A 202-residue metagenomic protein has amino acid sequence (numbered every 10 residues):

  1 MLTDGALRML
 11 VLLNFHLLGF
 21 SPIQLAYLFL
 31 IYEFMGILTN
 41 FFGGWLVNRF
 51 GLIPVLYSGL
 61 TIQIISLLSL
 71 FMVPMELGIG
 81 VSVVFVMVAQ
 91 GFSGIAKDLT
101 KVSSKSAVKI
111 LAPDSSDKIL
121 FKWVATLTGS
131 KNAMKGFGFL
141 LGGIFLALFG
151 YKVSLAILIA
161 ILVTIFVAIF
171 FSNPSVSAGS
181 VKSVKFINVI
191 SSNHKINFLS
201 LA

Functional and structural regions predicted by a protein language model:
M1-M35, F198-A202: Helix-loop boundary and gating motifs at the non-cytosolic
E33-F41, K135-G136: Residue-level signature of mid-helix packing/kink "hotspots" within the transmembrane helices of 12-pass Major
T39-L52, L146: Helix-to-loop junctions at the C-terminal end of transmembrane segments in multipass secondary transporters
T61-I79: C-terminal ends and interior cores of transmembrane alpha-helices in multi-pass membrane transporters/permeases
A89-K131: Cytoplasmic helix-loop-helix junction between adjacent transmembrane helices in 12-TM secondary transporters
V153-F171: Symmetry-related core transmembrane helices of the 12-TM Major Facilitator Superfamily/SLC fold
F170-A202: Juxtamembrane intracellular "pre-TM" segments in multi-pass secondary transporters
